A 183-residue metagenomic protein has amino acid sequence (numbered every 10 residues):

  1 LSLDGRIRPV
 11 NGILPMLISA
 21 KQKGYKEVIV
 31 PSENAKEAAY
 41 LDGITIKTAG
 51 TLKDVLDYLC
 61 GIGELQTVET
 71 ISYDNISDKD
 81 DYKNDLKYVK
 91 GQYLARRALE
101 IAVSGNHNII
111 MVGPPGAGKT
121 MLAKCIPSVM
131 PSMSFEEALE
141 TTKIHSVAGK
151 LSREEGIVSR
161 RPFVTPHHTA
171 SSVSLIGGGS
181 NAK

Functional and structural regions predicted by a protein language model:
L1-I110, P114-M121, V158: Peripheral, non-AAA+ core regions of ATP-driven protein-machinery
Y88-Q92, T165, G177: Short acidic-aromatic active-site loops that bind/stabilize oxyanions
I101-N108, S132, I144, G177-N181: Conserved helix-loop functional segments at active or binding sites
I110-E155: Walker A/P-loop
I157-H167: Conserved P-loop NTPase mechanochemical-coupling segment
P166-K183: Short glycine-rich substrate-engagement loop in P-loop NTPases that contacts/grips substrate
